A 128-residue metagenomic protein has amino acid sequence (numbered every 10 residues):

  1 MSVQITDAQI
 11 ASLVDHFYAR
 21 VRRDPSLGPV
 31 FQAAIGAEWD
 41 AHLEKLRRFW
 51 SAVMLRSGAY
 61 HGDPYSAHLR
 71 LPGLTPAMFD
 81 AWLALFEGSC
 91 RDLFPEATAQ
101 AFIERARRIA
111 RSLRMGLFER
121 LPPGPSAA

Functional and structural regions predicted by a protein language model:
M1-A128: Core of compact, soluble alpha-helical bundle domains
